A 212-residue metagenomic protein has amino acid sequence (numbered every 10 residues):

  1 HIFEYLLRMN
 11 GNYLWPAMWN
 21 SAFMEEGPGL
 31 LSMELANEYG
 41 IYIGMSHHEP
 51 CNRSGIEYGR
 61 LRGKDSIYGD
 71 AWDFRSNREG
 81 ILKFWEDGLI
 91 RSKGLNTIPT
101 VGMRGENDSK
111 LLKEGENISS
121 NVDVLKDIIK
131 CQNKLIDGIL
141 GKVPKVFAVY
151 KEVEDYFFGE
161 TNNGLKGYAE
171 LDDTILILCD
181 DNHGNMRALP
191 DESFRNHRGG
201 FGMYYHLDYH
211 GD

Functional and structural regions predicted by a protein language model:
H1-R75, E170, L178, H197-D212: Feature activates predominantly on carbohydrate-active enzymes
G27-M33, N37-E38, K64-R198: Gly/Pro-rich turn-and-neighbor structural signature
